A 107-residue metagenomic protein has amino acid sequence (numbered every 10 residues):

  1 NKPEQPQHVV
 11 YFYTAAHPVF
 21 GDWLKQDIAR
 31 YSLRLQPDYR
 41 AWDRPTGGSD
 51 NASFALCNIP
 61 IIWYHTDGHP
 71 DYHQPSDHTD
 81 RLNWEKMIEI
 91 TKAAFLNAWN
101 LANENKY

Functional and structural regions predicted by a protein language model:
N1-Y107: Active-site-adjacent substrate-binding region of metalloamidase/peptidase-like peptide-processing proteins
